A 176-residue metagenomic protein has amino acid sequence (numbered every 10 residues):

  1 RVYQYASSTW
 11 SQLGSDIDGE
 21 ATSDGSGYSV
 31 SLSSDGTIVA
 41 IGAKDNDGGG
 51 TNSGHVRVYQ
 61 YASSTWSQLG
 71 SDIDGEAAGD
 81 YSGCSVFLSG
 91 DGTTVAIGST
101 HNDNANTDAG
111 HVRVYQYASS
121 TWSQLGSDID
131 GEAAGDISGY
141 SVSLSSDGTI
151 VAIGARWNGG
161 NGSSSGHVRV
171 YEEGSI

Functional and structural regions predicted by a protein language model:
R1-I176: Conserved beta-strand/short-helix segments that make up beta-rich extracellular adhesion/recognition modules
